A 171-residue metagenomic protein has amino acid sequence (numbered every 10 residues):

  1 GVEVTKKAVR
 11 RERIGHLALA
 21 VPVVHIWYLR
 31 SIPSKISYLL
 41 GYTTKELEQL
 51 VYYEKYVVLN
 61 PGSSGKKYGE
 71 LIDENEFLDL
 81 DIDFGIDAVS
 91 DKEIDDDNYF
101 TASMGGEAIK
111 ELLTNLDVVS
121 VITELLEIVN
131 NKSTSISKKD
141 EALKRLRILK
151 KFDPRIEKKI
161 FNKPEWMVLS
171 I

Functional and structural regions predicted by a protein language model:
G1-I171: Conserved core architecture of multi-subunit DNA-directed RNA polymerases
